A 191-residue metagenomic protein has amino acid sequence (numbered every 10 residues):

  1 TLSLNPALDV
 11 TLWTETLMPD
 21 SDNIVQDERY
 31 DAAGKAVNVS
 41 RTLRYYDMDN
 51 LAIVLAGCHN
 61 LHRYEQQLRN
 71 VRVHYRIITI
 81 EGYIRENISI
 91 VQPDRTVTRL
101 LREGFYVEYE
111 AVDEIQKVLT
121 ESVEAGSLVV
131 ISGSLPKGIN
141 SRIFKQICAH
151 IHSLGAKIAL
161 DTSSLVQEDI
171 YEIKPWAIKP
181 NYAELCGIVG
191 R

Functional and structural regions predicted by a protein language model:
T1-L4, V54-L55, T79, V91 (+3 more regions): Short beta-strand segments
T1-M18: Positively charged, low-complexity intrinsically disordered leader regions
L4-L8, A56-H59, E184: Glycine-rich beta-alpha junction loops
E15-I24, K179-Y182: Short glycine/proline- and charge-enriched loop/turn segments that cap or connect secondary-structure elements
I24-I84: Substrate-binding N-lobe of the ribokinase-like
I90-A125: Conserved phosphate-binding/catalytic loop of the ribokinase/pfkB sugar-kinase fold
L128-R191: Conserved beta-alpha-beta core of the PfkB/ribokinase-like small-molecule kinase fold
